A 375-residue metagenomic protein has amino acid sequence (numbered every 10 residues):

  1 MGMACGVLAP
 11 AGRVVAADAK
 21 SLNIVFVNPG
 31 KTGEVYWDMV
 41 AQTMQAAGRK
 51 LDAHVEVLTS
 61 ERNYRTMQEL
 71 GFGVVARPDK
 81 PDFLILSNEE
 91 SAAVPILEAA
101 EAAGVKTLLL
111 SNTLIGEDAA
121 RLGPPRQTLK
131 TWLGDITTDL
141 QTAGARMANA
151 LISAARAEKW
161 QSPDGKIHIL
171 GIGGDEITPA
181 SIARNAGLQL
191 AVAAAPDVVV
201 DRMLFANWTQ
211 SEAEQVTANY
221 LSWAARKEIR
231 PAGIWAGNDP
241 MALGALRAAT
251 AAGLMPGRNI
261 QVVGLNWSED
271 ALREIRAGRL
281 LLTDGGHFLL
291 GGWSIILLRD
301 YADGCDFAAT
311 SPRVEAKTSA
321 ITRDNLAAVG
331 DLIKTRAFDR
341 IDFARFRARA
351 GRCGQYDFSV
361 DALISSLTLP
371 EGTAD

Functional and structural regions predicted by a protein language model:
K20, K166-H168, I172-G173, W293-D375: Hinge/cleft segment of the Venus flytrap/periplasmic-binding protein
S21-T43, A47-G48, E56-L70, L86-S91 (+2 more regions): Extracytoplasmic "Venus flytrap"
V35-K50, A143-M147, P179-V198, V216 (+1 more regions): Short, solvent-exposed amphipathic alpha-helices that sit in or adjacent to ligand/effector-binding or catalytic
R49-E61, G171, A193-N207, G257: Short beta-strand elements in bilobed, periplasmic/extracellular small-molecule ligand-binding domains
E61-A119, M241-A242: Beta-alpha junction/loop-to-helix N-cap segments that form part of ligand/metal-binding clefts
M67, L133-K166, A213, W267 (+1 more regions): Hydrophobic alpha-helical segments within soluble ligand-binding/sensing domains
L84-T107, L188, D201-R273: Hydrophobic alpha-helical
E98-T142, G165, A271: Flexible loop/hinge segments that line or gate small-molecule binding clefts
